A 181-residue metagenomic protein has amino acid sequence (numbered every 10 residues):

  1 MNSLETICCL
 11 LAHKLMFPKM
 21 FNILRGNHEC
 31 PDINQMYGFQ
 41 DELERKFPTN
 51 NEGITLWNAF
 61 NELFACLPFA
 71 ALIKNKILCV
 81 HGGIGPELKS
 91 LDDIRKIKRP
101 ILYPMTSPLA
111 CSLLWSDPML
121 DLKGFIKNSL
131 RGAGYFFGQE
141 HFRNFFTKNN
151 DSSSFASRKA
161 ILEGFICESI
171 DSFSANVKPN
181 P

Functional and structural regions predicted by a protein language model:
M1-P181: Feature recognizes metal-dependent phosphohydrolase scaffolds
